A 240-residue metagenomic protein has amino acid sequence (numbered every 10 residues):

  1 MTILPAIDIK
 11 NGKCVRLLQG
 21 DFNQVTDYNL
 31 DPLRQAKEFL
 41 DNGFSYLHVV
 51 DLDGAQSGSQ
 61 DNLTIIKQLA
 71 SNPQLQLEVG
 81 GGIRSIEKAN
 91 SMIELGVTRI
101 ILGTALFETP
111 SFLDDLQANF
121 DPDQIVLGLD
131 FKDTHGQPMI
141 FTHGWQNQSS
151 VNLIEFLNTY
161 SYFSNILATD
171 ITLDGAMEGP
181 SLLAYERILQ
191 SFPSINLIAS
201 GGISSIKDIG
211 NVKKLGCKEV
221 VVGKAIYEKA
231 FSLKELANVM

Functional and structural regions predicted by a protein language model:
T2-A6, Y46, Q74-E78, T98-I101 (+5 more regions): Structural preference for beta-strand elements that scaffold enzyme active sites
I3, G54-A70, R84-N90, T104-I125 (+4 more regions): Active-site-adjacent beta->alpha loops and helix N-cap segments on the catalytic face of soluble alpha/beta enzymes
I7, D51, T104-A105, L129-F131 (+3 more regions): Short secondary-structure boundary segments
G12-V15, Q19-N23, V97-D174: Conserved anion-binding
C14-Q60: N-terminal beta-alpha supersecondary unit
Y28-L40, S85-N90, N147-N158: Short, acidic/polar
L40-G43, I93-E94, N158-T159, K213: Non-catalytic positions within long, well-ordered alpha-helices that form the structural scaffold/packing of enzyme
N72-P73, L77-I100, L183-V220: Catalytic cores of alpha/beta
